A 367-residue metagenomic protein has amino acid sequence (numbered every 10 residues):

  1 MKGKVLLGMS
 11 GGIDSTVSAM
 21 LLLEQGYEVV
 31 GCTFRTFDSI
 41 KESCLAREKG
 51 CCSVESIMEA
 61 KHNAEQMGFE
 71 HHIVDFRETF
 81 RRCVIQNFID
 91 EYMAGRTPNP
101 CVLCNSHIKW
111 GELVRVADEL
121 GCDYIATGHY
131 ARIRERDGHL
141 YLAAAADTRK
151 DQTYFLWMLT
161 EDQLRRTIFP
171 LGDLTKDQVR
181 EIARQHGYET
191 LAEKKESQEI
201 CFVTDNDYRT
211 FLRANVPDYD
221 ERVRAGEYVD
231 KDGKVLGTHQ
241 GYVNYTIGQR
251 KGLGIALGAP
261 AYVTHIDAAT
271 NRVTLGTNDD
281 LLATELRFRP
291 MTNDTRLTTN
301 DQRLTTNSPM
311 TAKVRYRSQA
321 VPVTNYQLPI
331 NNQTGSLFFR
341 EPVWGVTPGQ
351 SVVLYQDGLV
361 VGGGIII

Functional and structural regions predicted by a protein language model:
M1-W157, I168, K176-Q178: ATP-dependent adenylation/nucleotidyltransferase module used to activate substrates
A126-I133, G138-I367: AMP-forming adenylation/ATP pyrophosphatase catalytic core
